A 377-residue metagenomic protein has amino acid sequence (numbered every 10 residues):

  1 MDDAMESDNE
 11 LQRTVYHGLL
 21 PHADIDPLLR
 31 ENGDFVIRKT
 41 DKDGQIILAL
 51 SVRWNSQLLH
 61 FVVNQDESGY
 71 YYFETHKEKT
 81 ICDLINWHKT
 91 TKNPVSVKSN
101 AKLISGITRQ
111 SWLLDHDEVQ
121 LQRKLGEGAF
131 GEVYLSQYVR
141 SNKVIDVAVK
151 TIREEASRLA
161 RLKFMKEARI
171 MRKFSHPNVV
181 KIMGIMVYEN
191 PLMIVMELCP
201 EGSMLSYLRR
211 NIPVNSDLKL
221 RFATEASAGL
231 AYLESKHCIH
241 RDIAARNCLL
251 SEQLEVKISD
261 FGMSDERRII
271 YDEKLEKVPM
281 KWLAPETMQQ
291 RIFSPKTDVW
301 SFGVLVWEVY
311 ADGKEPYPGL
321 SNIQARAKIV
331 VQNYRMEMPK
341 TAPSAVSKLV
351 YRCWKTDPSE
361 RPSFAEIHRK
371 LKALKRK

Functional and structural regions predicted by a protein language model:
M1-F130, E154: Domain-scale recognition of modular recruitment/scaffold domains used in eukaryotic signaling
E132-E154: Glycine-rich ATP phosphate-binding loop
F164-R169: Regulatory alphaC helix of protein kinase catalytic domains
G184-I185: A short, aromatic-enriched beta-strand patch in the conserved N-lobe beta-sheet of the protein kinase catalytic domain
E189-S203, Y207: Conserved short submotifs of the Hanks-type protein kinase catalytic core that shape the nucleotide-binding pocket
F222-A223: Activation segment signature within eukaryotic-like protein kinase domains
E234-S251: Catalytic-loop of the protein kinase fold
D298: Conserved catalytic-loop aspartate of Hanks-type protein kinases
